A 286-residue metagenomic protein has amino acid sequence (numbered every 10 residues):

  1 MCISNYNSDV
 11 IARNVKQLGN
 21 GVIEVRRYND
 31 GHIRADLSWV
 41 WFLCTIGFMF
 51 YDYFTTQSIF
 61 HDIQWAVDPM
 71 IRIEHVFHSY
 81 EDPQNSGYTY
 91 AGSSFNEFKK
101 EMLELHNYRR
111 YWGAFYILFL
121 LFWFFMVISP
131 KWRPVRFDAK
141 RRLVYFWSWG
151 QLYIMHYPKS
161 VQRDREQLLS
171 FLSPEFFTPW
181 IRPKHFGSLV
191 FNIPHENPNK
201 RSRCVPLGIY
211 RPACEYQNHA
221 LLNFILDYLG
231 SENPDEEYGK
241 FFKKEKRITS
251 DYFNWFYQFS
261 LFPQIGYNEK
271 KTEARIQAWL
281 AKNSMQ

Functional and structural regions predicted by a protein language model:
M1-W41, G47, E196-Q286: Terminal and domain-flanking low-complexity segments
A12-I23, D68, E74, Y80-L103 (+1 more regions): N-terminal topogenic membrane-targeting module
Y28-W132, D251-Q286: Alpha-helical transmembrane spans
V127-S129, H156, E237-Y238: Short, solvent-exposed secondary-structure capping/transition elements
P130-W132, A139-R141, K184-F186: A short, compositionally biased
W132-P134, L152-M155, N199-P206: Short, mixed charged/polar active-site loops that provide acid/base catalysis or chelate metal/phosphate cofactors
R142-V144, Q151-P179: Phosphoinositide-dependent membrane-docking surfaces
S173-N199: Hydrophobic alpha-helical transmembrane segments and immediately flanking/interface helices in integral membrane
